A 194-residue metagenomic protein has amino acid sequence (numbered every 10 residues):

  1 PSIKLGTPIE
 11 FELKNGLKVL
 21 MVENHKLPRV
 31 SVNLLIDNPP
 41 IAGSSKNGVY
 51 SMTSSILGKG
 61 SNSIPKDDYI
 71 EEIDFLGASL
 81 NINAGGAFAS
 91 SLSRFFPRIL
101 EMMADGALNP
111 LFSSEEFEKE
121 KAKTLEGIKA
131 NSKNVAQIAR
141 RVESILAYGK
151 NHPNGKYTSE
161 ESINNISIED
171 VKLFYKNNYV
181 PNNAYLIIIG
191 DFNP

Functional and structural regions predicted by a protein language model:
P1-F11, I145-A184: Histidine-acidic residue clusters that define the catalytic metal-binding segment of zinc metallopeptidase domains
P1-L35, N193-P194: Proteolytic maturation boundary segments
N15, D68, D170: Ca2+-coordinating acidic residues in Ca2+-binding motifs
L20-V22, K26-N109, K121-E126, V135-E161 (+1 more regions): M16 family metallopeptidases and their MPP-like homologs
S91, I166, F192: Hydrophobic pocket-lining residues within nucleotide cofactor-binding pockets
L111-E118, G127, I166: Peptidyl-prolyl cis-trans isomerase
S132: Short conserved segment of the HATPase_c
